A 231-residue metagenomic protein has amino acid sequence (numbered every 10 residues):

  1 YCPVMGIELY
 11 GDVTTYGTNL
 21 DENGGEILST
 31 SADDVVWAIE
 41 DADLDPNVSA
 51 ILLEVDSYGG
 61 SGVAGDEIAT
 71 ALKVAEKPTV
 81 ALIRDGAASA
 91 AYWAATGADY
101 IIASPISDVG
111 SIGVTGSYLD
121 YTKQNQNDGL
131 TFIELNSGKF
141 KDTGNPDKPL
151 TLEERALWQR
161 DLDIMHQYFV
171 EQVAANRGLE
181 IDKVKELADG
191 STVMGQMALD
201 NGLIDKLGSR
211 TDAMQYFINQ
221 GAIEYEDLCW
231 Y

Functional and structural regions predicted by a protein language model:
Y1-P78, G86-N176, E226-Y231: Small-residue-centered hinge/linker elements
E26, I112, D189, I204-D205: Short N-terminal micro-motifs specific to bacterial/archaeal maturation and metal-cluster initiation sites
L52, A81, E134, K183 (+1 more regions): A generic structural-conservation signal
L82-A88, L187-S191: Glycine-rich beta-to-alpha transition loops that act as phosphate-gripper elements at the mouths of alpha/beta enzyme
S137-K139, G178-S191: Short catalytic/ligand-gating loop segments at beta-alpha or beta-beta junctions within enzyme catalytic domains
I181-K183, S191-Y231: Extracytoplasmic/luminal low-complexity segments enriched in Pro/Gly and acidic/polar residues that act as flexible
